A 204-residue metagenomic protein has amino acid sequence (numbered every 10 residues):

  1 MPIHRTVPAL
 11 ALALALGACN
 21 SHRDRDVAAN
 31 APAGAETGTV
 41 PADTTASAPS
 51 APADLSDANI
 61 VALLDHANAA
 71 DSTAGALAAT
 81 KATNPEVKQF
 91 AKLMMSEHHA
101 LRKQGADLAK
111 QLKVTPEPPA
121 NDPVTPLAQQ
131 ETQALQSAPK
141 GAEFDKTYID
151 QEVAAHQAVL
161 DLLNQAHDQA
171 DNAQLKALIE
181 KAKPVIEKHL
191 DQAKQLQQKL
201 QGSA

Functional and structural regions predicted by a protein language model:
P2-P8, N20-A204: His/Met- and acidic-residue-enriched segments that coordinate or traffic transition-metal cofactors and support
A15-A18: C-terminal motif of bacterial Sec signal peptides marking the signal peptidase cleavage site
